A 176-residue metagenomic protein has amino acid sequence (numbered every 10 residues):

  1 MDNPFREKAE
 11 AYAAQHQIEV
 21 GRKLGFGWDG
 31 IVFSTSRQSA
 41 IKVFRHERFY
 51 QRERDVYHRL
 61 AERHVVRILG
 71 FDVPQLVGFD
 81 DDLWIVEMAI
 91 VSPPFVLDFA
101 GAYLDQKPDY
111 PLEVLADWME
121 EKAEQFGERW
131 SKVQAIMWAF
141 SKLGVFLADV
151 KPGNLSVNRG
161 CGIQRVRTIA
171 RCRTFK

Functional and structural regions predicted by a protein language model:
M1-R22, D55: Juxta-kinase regulatory segment immediately upstream of eukaryotic protein kinase catalytic domains
G21-V66: ATP-binding glycine-rich loop module of kinase domains
V32, A40-K42, V73, E87 (+1 more regions): Short hydrophobic-acidic sequence motifs that mark active-site Asp/Glu residues
S34-T35, V43, G78, E87-I90 (+1 more regions): Conserved hydrophobic "DFG−1" position in protein kinase catalytic cores
S39-A40, H46-R48, D82, V91-F95 (+1 more regions): Short, solvent-exposed loop/turn segments at secondary-structure junctions
I68-W130: Conserved structural core of kinase catalytic domains
K132-I136: Extracytoplasmic/periplasmic ligand-binding sensor domains of two-pass membrane signal-transduction receptors
W138, G144-K176: Catalytic activation segment of kinase domains across protein kinase-like and atypical kinase folds
